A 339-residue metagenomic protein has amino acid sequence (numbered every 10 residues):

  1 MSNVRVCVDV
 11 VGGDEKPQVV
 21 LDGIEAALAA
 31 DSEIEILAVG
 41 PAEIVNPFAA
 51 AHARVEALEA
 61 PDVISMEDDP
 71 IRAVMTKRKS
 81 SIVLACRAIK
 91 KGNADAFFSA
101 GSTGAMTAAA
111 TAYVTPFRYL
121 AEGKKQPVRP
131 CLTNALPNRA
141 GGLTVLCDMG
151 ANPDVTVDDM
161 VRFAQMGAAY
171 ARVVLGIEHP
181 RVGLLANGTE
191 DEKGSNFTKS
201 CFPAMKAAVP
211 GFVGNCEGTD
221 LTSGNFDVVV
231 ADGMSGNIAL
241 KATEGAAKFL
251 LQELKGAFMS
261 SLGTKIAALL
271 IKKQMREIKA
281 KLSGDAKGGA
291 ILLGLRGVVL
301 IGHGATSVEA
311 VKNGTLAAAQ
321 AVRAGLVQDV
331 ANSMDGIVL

Functional and structural regions predicted by a protein language model:
S2-R72, R78, R87, K91 (+5 more regions): Anion-binding alpha/beta catalytic cores of soluble intermediary-metabolism enzymes, centered on
F226: Conserved beta-loop-beta/alpha segment of the NTase-like Rossmann-fold superfamily that binds/positions NTPs
G233: Conserved catalytic block of serine-dependent lipid acyl chemistry
